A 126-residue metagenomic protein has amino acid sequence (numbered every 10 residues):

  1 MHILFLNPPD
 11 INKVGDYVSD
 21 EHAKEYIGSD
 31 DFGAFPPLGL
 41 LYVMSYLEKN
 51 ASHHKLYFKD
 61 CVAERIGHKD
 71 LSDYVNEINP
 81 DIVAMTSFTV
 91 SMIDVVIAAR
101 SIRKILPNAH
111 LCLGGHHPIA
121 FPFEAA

Functional and structural regions predicted by a protein language model:
H2-F32: Short glycine-rich His-centered loop
F35: Radical SAM [4Fe-4S] cluster-binding motif and immediate context
G39, M44-N50, K55-A126: Glycine-rich beta-alpha loop elements in corrinoid/cobalamin-binding modules across cobalamin-dependent enzymes
